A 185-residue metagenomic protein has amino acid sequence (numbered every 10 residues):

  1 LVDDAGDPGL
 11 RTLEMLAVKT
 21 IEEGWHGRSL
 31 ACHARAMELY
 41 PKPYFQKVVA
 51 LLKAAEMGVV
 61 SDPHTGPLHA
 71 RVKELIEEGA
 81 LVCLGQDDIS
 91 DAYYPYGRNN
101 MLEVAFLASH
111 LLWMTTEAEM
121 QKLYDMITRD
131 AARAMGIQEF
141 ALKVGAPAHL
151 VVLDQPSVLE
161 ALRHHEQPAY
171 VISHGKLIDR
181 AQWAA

Functional and structural regions predicted by a protein language model:
L1-A70, S90: Active-site core of metal-dependent hydrolases
P8-G9, A70, Y93-Y94, H149 (+1 more regions): Short secondary-structure boundary/hinge segments and terminal tails
T12-M15, Y44-K47, E74-L75, G97-N100 (+1 more regions): Short, glycine/charged-enriched secondary-structure capping and boundary segments
V18-S29, K73-L153: His/Asp/Glu-enriched, well-ordered alpha-helical/loop segment that forms or immediately abuts the divalent-metal
L39, A92, A118, A161 (+1 more regions): Glycine/Thr-rich phosphate-binding loops of Rossmann-like dinucleotide-binding domains
V144-A185: C-terminal cap of metal-dependent C-N hydrolases
